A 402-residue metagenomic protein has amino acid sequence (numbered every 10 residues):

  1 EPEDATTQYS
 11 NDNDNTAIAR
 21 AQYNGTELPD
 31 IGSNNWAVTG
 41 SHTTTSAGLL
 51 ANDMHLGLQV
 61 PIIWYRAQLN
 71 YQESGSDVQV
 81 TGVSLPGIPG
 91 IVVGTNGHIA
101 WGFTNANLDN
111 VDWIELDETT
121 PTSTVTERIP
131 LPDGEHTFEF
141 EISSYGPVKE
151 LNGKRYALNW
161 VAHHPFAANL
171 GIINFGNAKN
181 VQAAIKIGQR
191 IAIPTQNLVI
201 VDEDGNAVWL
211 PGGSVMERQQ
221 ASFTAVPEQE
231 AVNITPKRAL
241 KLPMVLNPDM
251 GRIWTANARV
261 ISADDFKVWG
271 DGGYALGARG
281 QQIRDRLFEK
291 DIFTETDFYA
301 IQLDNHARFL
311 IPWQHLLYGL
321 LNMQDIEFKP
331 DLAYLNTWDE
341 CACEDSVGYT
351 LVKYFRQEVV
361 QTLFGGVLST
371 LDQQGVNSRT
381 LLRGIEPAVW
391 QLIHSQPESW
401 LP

Functional and structural regions predicted by a protein language model:
E1-A51, L56-L58, E203-A207, E295 (+1 more regions): Acidic, low-complexity N-terminal propeptides/linkers enriched in Ser/Thr/Asp/Gly that mediate export, maturation
T16-D112: NTP-handling and nucleic-acid-processing catalytic cores
T26, V80, N105, P121 (+16 more regions): Catalytic cores of large soluble enzymes that bind and process phosphate-bearing ligands
L69-G90, G94-I234: Glycine- and hydrophobic-rich flexible loops that cap the catalytic core of alpha/beta enzyme folds
E150-H163, I253-A258, D285, P387-I393: Short, compositionally biased low-complexity segments
A162, A168-V199, E203-G205, V268-Y318: Proteins synthesized as precursors that undergo proteolytic processing into mature forms
I193-K290, A342, F355-F364, L368-Q373 (+1 more regions): Hydrophobic alpha-helical segments
